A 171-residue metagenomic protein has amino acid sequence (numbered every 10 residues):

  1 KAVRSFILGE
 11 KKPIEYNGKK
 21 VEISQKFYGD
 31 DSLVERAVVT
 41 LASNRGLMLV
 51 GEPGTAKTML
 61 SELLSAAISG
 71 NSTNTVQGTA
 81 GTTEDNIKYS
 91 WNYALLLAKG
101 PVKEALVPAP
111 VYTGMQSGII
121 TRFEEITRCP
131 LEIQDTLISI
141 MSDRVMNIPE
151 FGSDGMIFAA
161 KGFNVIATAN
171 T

Functional and structural regions predicted by a protein language model:
K1-T171: AAA+ P-loop NTPase catalytic core and its hallmark functional loops
